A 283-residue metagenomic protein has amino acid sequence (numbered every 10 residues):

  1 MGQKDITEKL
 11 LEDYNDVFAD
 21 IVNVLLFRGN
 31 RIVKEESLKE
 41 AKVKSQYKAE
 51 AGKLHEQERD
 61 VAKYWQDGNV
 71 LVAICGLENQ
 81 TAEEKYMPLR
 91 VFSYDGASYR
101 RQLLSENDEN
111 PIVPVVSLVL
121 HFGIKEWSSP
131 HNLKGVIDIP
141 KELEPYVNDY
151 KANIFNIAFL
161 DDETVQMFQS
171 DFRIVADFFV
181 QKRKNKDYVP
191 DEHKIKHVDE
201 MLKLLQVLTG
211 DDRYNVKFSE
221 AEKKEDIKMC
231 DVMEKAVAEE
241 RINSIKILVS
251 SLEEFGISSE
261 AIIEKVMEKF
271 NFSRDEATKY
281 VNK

Functional and structural regions predicted by a protein language model:
M1-K283: Elongated, amphipathic alpha-helical interaction scaffolds
